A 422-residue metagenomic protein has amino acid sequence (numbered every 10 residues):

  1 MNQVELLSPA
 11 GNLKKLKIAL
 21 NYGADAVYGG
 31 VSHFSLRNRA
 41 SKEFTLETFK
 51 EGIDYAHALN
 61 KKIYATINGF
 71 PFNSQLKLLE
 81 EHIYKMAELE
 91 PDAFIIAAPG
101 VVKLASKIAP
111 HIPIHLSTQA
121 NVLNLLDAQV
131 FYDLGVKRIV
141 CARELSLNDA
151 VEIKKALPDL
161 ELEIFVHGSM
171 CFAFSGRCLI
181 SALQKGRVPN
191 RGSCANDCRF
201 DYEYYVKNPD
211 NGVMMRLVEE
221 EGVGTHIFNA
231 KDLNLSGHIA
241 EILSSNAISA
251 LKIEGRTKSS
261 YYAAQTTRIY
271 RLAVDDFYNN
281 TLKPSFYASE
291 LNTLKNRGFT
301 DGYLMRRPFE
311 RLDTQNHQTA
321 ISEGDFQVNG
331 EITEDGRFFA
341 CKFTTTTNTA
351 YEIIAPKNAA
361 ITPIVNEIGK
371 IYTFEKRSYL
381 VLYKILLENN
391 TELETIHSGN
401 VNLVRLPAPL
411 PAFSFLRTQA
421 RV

Functional and structural regions predicted by a protein language model:
M1-Y22, A26-N38, G52-I53, L59-G69 (+6 more regions): Surface-exposed amphipathic alpha-helical tracts and adjacent flexible/coil segments at the periphery of soluble enzymes
K42-T48, K77-H82: Charged helix-capping and loop-helix junction motifs
T45, D54-Y55: Class I S-adenosyl-L-methionine
K61-V130: N-terminal active-site wall of soluble small-molecule enzyme domains
